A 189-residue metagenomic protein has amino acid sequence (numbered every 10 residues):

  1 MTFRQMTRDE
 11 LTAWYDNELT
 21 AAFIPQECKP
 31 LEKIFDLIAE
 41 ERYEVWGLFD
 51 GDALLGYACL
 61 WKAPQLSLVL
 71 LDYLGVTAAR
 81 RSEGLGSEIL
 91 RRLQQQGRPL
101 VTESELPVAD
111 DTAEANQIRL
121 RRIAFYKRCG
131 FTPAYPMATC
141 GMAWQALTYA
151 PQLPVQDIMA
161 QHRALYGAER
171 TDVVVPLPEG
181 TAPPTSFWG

Functional and structural regions predicted by a protein language model:
M1-K33, A146, L153, D157-A168 (+2 more regions): Short amphipathic alpha-helix that is part of the acyltransferase structural core
A21-G51: Active-site rim helix/loop that mediates acceptor-substrate recognition in acyltransferases
G47, A53-K62, L68-L70, G75: Conserved beta-strand in the GNAT
L74-R81, L106-V108: A short, internal acetyl-CoA/4′-phosphopantetheine-binding micro-motif in the GNAT/acyltransferase core
V76, S82-Q95: Conserved acetyl-CoA-binding loop-helix of GNAT-fold acetyltransferases
Q96-I118: Conserved GNAT acetyl-CoA-binding A-motif
T112-N116, R121-W144: Conserved catalytic-core motifs of GNAT/GCN5-like acyltransferases
